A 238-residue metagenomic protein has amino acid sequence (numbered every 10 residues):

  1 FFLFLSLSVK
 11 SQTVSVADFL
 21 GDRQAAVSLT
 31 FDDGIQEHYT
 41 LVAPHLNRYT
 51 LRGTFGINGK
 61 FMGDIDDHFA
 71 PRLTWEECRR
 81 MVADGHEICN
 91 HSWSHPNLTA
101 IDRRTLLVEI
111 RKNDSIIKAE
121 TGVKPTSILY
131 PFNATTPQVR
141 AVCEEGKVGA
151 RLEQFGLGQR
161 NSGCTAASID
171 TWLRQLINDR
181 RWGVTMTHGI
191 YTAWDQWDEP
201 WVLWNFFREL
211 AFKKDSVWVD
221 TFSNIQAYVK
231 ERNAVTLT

Functional and structural regions predicted by a protein language model:
F1-T13: Bacterial Sec-dependent N-terminal signal peptides
Q12-H38: Boundary/entry segment of secreted carbohydrate-active catalytic domains
T13-G21, G53-G59, G63-D64, K118 (+3 more regions): C-terminal domain-boundary segment and adjacent tail
A25-V27, N47-R160, R180-T192: Metal-dependent polysaccharide deacetylase catalytic core of the NodB/CE4 family, i.e., the active-site-bearing domain
T30, H38, V42, E77 (+3 more regions): Alpha-helical packing segments of well-folded alpha/beta enzyme cores
F31-G34, S92, G189, F222: Active-site metal-binding loops of divalent metal-dependent hydrolases
T40-L41, I101, Q138-V142, W197-W201: Generic recognition of short, well-ordered alpha-helical segments
